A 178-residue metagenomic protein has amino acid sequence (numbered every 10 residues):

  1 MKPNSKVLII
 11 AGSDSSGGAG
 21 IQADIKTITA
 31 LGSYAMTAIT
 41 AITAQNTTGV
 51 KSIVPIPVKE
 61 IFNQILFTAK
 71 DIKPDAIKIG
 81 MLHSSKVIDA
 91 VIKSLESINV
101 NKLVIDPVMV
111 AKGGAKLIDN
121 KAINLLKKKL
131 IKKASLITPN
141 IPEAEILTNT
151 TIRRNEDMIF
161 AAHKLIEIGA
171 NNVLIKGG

Functional and structural regions predicted by a protein language model:
K2-I9, T29-I105, M109-K112: Conserved N-terminal subdomain of the carbohydrate kinase-like
V7-T29: Glycine/serine-rich anion-binding loops at beta->alpha junctions that coordinate negatively charged ligand groups
S13, I79-G80, A115, K176: Glycine- and other small-residue-rich loops at beta-strand/loop junctions that grip anionic moieties
S15-A19, L82-K93, L117-K121: Glycine-rich anion/phosphate-binding loops
G49-I56, A115-N120, N149-R153: Short glycine-enriched, charge-decorated loop/helix-capping segments at active-site entrances that position
G80, S94-A122, K129, K133-P142 (+1 more regions): Juxtamembrane transmembrane-helix boundary motif
N120-G178: Conserved phosphate/ATP/ADP-binding segment of small-molecule kinases
